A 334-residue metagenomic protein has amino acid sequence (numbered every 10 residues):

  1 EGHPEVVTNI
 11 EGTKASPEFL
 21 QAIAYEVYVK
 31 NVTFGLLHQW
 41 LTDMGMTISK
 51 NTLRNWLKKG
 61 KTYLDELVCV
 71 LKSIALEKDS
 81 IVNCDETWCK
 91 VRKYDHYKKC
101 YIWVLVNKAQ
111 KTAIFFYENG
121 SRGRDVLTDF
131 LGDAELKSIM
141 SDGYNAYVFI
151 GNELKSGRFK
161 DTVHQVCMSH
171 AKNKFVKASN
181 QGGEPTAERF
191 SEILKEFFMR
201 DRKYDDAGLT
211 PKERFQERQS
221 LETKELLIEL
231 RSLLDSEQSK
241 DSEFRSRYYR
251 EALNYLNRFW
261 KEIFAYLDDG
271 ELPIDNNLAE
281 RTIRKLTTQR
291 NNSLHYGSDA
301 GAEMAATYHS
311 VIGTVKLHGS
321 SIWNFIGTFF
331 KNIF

Functional and structural regions predicted by a protein language model:
G2-F334: Catalytic center-proximal scaffold of phosphoryl-transfer enzymes
